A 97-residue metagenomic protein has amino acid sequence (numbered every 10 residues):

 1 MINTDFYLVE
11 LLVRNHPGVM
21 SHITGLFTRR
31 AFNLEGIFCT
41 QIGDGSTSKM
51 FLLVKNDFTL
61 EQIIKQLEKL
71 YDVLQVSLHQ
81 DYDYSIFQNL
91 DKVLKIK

Functional and structural regions predicted by a protein language model:
M1-K97: A conserved regulatory-domain signal marking ACT and ACT-like small-molecule sensing domains and adjacent regulatory
